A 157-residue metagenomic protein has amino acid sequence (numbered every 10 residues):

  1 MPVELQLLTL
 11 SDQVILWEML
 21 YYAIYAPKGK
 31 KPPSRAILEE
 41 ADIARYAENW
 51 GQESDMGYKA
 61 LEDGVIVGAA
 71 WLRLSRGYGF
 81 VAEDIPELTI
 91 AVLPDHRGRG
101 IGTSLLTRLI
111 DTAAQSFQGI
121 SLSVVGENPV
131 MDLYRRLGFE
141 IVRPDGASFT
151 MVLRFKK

Functional and structural regions predicted by a protein language model:
V3-E18: A short beta-loop-alpha structural element at the N-terminal edge of CoA-dependent acyl/N-acetyltransferase catalytic
E4, E87-A91, S121-S123, V152: Short aromatic/hydrophobic contact patches that present stacked aromatics for nucleic-acid/ligand binding
I15, E87, P129: Amphipathic alpha-helical recognition patches that constitute DNA-binding helices
A23-D84, T89-L93: Acetyl-CoA-dependent GNAT
T89-V92, G98-T112, R135-R136: Conserved acetyl-CoA-binding loop-helix of GNAT-fold acetyltransferases
T103, G126-T150: Conserved active-site alpha-helix within GNAT-family acetyltransferase domains
A113-V125: Conserved GNAT acetyl-CoA-binding A-motif
